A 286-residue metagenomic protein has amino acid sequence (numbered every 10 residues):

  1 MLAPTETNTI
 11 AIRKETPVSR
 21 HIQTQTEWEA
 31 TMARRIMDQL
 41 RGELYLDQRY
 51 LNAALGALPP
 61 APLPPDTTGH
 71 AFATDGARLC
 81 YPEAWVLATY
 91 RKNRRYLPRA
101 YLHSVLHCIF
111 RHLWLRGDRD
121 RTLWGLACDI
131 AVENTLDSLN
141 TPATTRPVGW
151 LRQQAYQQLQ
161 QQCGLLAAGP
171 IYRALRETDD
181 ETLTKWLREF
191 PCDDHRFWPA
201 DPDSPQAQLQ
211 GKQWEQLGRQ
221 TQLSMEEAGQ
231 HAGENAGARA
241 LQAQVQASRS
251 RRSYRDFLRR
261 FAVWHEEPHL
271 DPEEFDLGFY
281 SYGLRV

Functional and structural regions predicted by a protein language model:
T5-T7: Low-complexity, intrinsically disordered tandem-repeat tracts enriched in small/polar residues
T9, E15, T135-V286: Negatively charged
T9-P142: Basic/hydrophobic alpha-helical interface regions
